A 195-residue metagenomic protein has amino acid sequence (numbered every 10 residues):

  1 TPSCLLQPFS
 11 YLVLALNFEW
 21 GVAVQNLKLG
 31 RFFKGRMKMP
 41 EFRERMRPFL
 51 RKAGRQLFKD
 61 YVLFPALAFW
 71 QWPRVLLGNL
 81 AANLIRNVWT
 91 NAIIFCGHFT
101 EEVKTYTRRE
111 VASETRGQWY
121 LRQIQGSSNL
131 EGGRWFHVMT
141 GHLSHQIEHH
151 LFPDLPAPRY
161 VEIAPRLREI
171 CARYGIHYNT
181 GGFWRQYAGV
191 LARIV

Functional and structural regions predicted by a protein language model:
T1-V138, P158-V195: Non-catalytic, topology-defining segments of multipass membrane proteins
V138, H142, Q146: Short alpha-helical catalytic segment bearing the HExxH-like zincin motif of zinc-dependent metalloproteases
F152: Solvent-exposed interhelical
